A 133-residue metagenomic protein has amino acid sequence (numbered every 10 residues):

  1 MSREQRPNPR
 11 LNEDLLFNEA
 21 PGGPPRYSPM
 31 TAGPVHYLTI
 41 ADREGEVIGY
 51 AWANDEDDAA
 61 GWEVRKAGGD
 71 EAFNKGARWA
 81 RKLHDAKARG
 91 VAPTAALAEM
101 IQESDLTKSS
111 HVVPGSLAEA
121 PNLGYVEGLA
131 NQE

Functional and structural regions predicted by a protein language model:
S2-F17, E63-E133: Mixed-charge, Lys/Arg-enriched low-complexity segments
A20-P24: Extended, Lys/Arg-enriched charged tracts that mediate electrostatic binding to polyanionic substrates
P25-A32: Short, exposed beta-strand/loop patches in secreted or surface proteins that constitute
A32-T39: Short, hydrophobic/aromatic-rich segments at coil-to-beta transitions
